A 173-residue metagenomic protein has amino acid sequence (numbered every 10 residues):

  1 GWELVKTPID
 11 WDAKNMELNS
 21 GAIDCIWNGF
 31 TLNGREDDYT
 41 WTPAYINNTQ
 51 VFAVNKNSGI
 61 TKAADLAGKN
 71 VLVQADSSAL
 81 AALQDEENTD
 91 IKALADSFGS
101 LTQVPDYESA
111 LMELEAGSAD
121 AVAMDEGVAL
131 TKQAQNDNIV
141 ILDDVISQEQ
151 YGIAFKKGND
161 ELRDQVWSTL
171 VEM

Functional and structural regions predicted by a protein language model:
G1, A64, G68-N70, A75-S78 (+1 more regions): Extended ligand-binding regions for polar small-molecule ligands
G1-G29: Extracytoplasmic small-molecule ligand-binding "clamshell" domains of the periplasmic binding protein/Venus flytrap
W2-E3, A79-Q103, Q133-A134: Ligand-binding cleft/hinge of the Venus flytrap
V5-M16, F98-M112, E149: Short helix-initiation/N-cap motifs at beta->coil->alpha
A13, G29-D38, A82-D85, E113-S147: A ligand-binding cleft/hinge motif common to bilobed small-molecule-binding domains
A13, S20, E36, N47-T49 (+5 more regions): Extracytoplasmic
I46-V54, E126, L130-V171: Periplasmic-binding protein-like
V54-V71, I91: Flexible hinge/capping segments at coil-to-helix
